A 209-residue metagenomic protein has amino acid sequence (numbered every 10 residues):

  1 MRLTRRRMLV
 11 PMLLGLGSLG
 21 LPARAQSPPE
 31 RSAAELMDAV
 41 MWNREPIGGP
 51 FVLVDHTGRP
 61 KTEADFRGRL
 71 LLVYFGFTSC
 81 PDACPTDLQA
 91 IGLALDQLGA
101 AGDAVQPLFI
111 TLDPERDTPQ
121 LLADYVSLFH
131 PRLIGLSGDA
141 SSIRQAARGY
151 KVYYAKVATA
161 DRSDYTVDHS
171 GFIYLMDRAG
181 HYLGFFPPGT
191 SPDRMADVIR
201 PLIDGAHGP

Functional and structural regions predicted by a protein language model:
R2, R7-A25: N-terminal export signals
P29-A64: N-terminal "domain-start" segment that seeds a small globular fold
G48-G49, L71, S170-F172: Short loop/turn microsegments at loop-to-beta-strand junctions
A64-A83: Short active-site neighborhood of thiol/selenol oxidoreductases, capturing the structured segment around
L70, F77, L95-G102, V126-L133 (+4 more regions): Sec/Tat-exported extracytoplasmic proteins
D82-Q89, I199-P209: Short, solvent-exposed cationic patches
T86-A146: Structural microenvironment flanking redox-active thiols in thiol-disulfide oxidoreductases
S142-V198: Thiol/disulfide oxidoreductase modules built on the thioredoxin-like
